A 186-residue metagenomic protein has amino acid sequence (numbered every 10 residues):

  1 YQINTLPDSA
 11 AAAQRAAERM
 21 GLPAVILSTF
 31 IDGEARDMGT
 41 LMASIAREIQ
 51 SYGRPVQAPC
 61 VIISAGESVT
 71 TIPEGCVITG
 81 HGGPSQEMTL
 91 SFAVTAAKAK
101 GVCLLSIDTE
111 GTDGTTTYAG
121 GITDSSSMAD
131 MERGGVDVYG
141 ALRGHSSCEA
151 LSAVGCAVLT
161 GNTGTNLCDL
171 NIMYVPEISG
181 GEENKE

Functional and structural regions predicted by a protein language model:
Y1-S85, L90, V94: A glycine- and small/hydrophobic-rich beta-loop-beta segment that serves as a flexible "lid/hinge" or phosphate-binding
I78-G82, E87-E186: Internal helix-turn-beta structural module
